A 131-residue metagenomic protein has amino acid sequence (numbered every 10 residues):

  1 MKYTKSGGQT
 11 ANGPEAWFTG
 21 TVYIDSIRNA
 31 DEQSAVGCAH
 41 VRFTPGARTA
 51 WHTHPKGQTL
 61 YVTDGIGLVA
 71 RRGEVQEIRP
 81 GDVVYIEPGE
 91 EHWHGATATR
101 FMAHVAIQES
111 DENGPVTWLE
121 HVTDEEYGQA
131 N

Functional and structural regions predicted by a protein language model:
M1-A35, P115-N131: A short, N-terminal "cap"/entry segment at the start of jelly-roll beta-barrel domains of the cupin/DSBH fold
Y23-S26, G37-H54, P88: Conserved short histidine dyad/triad with adjacent acidic residue
N29, T53, Y61, P80 (+1 more regions): Conserved strand-loop elements at the edges of beta-sheets that form or border functional pockets
H40-T44, T53-V69, I107-E109: Short, conserved beta-strand element in jelly-roll/cupin
T49-W51, V69-A70, I86, E91-A98: Short beta-strand His + acidic residue motifs that chelate non-heme Fe in jelly-roll/DSBH and cupin folds
G73-G89: Short acidic-glycine-tyrosine-enriched beta hairpin
Y85, T99-E120: A short hydrophobic beta-strand segment most commonly corresponding to one strand of the jelly-roll/cupin
